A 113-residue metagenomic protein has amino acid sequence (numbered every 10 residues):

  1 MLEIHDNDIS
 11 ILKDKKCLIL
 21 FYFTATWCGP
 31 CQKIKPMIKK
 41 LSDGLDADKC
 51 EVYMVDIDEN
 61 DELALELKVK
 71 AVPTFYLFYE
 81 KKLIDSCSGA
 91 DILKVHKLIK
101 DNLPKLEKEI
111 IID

Functional and structural regions predicted by a protein language model:
M1-I11: N-terminal "domain-start" segment that seeds a small globular fold
E3-I4, F23, K35-I38, S42 (+1 more regions): Thiol-based oxidoreductase modules, predominantly thioredoxin-like and allied folds used for disulfide exchange
I9-S10, D61-A64: Short hydrophobic/charged patches on amphipathic alpha-helices used for structural packing and interfaces
D14-T24: Short active-site neighborhood of thiol/selenol oxidoreductases, capturing the structured segment around
C28-C31: Short cysteine clusters
E66-L67, I84: Chalcogenol-based redox active-site neighborhoods
L67-Y76: Structural micro-motif
L77-I110: Non-catalytic, surface beta->alpha helical segment in thiol-disulfide oxidoreductase systems
